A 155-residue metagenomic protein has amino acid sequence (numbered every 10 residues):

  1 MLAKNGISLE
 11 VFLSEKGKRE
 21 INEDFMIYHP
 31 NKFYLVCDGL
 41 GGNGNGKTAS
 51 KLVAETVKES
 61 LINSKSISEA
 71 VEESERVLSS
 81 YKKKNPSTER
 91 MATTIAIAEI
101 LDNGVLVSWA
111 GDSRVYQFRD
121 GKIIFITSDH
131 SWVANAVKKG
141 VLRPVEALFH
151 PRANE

Functional and structural regions predicted by a protein language model:
M1-E155: PP2C/PPM-type serine/threonine phosphatase catalytic domain
